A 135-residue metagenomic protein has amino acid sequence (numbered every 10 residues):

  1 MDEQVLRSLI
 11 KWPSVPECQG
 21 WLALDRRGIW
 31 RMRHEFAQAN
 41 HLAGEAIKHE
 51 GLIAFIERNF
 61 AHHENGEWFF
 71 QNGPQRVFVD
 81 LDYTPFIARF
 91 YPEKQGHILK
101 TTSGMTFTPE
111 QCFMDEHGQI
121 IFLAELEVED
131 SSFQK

Functional and structural regions predicted by a protein language model:
M1-E3, H41, E64, I87-A88 (+1 more regions): Non-catalytic accessory regions used for complex assembly or targeting
M1-E50: Long alpha-helical, hydrophobic tracts
S14, D25, N72, T101 (+1 more regions): Acidic surface patches and DE-rich sequence motifs
G20, G66-W68, E110-Q111: Residue-level detector of beta-strand structural context in well-folded domains
I29-R33, A39-P85: Short, well-structured hydrophobic secondary-structure segments
D80, T84-E110: Surface-exposed beta-loop interaction hotspot
I98-K135: Glycine-rich, aromatic-bearing surface loops/beta-hairpins
